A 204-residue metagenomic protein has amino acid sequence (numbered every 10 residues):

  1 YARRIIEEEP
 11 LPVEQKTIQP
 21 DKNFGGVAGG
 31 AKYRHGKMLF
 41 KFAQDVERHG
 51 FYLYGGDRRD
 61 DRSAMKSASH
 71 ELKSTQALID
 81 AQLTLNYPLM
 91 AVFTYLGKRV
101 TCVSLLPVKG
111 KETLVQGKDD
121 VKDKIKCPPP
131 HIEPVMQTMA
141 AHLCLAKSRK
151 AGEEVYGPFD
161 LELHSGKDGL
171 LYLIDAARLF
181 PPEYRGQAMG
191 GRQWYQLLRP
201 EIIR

Functional and structural regions predicted by a protein language model:
Y1-R204: Preference for protein termini
